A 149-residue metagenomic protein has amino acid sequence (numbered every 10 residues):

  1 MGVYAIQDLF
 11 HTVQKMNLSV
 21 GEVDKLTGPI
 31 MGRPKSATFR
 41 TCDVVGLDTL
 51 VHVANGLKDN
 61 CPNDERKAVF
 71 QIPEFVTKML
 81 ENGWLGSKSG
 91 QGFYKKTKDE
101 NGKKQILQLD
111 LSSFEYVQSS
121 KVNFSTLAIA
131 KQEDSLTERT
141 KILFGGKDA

Functional and structural regions predicted by a protein language model:
M1-A149: N-terminal glycine-rich phosphate-binding loop for ADP-containing cofactors
